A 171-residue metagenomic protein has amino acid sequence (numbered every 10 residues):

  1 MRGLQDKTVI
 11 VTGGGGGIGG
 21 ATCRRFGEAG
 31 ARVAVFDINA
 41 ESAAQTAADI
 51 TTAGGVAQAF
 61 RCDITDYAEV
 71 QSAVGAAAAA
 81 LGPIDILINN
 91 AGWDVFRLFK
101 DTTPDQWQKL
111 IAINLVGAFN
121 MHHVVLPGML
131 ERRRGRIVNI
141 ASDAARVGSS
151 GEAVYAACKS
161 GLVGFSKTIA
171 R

Functional and structural regions predicted by a protein language model:
G3-A34: Canonical Rossmann dinucleotide-binding motif of NAD(H)/NADP(H)-dependent dehydrogenases/reductases, specifically
A40-E41, F60-A73, P104: The beta1-alpha1 cofactor-binding region of Rossmann-like NAD(H)/NADP(H)-dependent oxidoreductases
L98-F99, Q106-I111: Substrate-binding pocket helix/loop in short-chain dehydrogenase/reductase
K100, V147-V154: Active-site loop immediately N-terminal to the catalytic Tyr-X3-Lys motif of short-chain dehydrogenase/reductase
H122, C158, S166: Active-site helix of classical SDR
P127, R171: Alpha-helical segment proximal to the catalytic Tyr-Lys
S142: Residue(s) in the substrate-gating loop at a strand-loop-helix junction that position the organic substrate next
